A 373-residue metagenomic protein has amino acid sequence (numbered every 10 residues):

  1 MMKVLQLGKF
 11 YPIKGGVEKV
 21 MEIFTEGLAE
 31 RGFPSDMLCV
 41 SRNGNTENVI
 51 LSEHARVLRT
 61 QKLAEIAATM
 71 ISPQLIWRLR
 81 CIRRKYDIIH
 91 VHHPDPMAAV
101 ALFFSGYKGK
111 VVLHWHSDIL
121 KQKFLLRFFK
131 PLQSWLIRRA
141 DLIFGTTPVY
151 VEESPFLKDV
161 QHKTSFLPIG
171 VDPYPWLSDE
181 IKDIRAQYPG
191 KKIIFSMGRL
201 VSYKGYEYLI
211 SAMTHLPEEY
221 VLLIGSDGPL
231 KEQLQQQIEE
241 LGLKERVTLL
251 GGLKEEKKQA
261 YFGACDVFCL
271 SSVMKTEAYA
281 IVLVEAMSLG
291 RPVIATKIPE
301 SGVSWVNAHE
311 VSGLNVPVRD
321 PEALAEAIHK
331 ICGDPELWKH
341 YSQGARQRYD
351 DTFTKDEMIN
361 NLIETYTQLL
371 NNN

Functional and structural regions predicted by a protein language model:
L5, D183-M213, L223: Conserved donor-binding/catalytic core segment of Leloir-type glycosyltransferases
C39, Q133-D179: Donor nucleotide-sugar binding/catalytic pocket of nucleotide-sugar-dependent glycosyltransferases
V91-A98: Short His-centered aromatic/hydrophobic patch
Q233-L253: Nucleotide-activated donor-binding/catalytic signature segment of Leloir-type glycosyltransferases, i.e., the conserved
R246, A323, K330, L337-T352 (+2 more regions): A short, well-ordered alpha-helix in the C-terminal region of glycosyltransferases
G263-A278, R291: Acidic donor-binding loop of glycosyltransferase active sites
S288, P292-K297: Short hydrophobic beta-strand element within catalytic cores of glycosyltransferases and related nucleotide-activated
A308-P321, H329-E336: Conserved acidic donor-binding segment of nucleotide-sugar-dependent glycosyltransferases
